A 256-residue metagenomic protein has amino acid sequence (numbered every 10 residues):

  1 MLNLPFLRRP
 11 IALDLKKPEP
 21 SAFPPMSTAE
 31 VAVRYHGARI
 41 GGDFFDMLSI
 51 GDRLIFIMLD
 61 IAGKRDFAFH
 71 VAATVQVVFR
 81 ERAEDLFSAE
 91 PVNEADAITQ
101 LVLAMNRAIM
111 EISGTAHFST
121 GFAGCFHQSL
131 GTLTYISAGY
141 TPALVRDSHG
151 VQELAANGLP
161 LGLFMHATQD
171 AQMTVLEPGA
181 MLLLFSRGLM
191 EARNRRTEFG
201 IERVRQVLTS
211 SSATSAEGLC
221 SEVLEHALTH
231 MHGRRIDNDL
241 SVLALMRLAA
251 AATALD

Functional and structural regions predicted by a protein language model:
M1-L182, H232-D256: … and, occasionally, acidic/histidine-rich disordered N-termini of signaling adaptors
F122, E177-P178, M190-D256: C-terminal catalytic subdomain
